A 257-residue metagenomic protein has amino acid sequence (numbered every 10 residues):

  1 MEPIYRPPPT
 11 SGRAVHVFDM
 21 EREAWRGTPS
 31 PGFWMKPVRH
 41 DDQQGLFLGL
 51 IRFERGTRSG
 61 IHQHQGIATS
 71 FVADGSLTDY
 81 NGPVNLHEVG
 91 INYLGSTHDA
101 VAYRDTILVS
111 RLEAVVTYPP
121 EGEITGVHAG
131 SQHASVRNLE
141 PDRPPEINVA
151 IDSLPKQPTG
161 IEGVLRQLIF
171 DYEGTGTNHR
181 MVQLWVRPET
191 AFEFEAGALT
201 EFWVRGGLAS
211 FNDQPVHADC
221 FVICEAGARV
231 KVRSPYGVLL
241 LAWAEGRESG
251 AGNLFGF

Functional and structural regions predicted by a protein language model:
M1-Q44, E121-G176: A short, N-terminal "cap"/entry segment at the start of jelly-roll beta-barrel domains of the cupin/DSBH fold
F33, P83, L94-G122, A198 (+2 more regions): Ligand-binding loop in jelly-roll beta-barrel domains
M35-P37, L48-R52, T69, V89-I91 (+4 more regions): Conserved hydrophobic/aromatic beta-strand scaffold that supports enzyme active sites
E54-R55, H64-D79, P188-N212: Glycine- and acidic-residue-biased ligand/ion/polar-headgroup-sensing regions
T57-G60, T78-D79, L86, G90-D99 (+3 more regions): Histidine-centered metal-chelating micro-motifs
I169, L184, V216, V222 (+1 more regions): Fold-core signature of tandem repeat domains
